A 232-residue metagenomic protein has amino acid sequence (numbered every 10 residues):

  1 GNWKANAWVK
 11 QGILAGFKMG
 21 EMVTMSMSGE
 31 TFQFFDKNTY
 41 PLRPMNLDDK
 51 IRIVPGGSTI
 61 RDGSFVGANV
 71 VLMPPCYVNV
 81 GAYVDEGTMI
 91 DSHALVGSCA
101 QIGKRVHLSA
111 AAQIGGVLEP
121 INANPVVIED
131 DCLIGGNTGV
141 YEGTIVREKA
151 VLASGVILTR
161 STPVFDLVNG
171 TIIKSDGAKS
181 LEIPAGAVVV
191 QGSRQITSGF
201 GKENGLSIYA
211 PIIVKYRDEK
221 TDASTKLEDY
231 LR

Functional and structural regions predicted by a protein language model:
G1-I51, S180-L181, A185-A187, Q191-R232: Terminal amphipathic alpha-helical/low-complexity segments used for targeting or macromolecular assembly
L47, R52-T197, G201, I213: Structural signal for interior beta-strand "rungs" in well-ordered beta-sheet cores of soluble enzyme domains
